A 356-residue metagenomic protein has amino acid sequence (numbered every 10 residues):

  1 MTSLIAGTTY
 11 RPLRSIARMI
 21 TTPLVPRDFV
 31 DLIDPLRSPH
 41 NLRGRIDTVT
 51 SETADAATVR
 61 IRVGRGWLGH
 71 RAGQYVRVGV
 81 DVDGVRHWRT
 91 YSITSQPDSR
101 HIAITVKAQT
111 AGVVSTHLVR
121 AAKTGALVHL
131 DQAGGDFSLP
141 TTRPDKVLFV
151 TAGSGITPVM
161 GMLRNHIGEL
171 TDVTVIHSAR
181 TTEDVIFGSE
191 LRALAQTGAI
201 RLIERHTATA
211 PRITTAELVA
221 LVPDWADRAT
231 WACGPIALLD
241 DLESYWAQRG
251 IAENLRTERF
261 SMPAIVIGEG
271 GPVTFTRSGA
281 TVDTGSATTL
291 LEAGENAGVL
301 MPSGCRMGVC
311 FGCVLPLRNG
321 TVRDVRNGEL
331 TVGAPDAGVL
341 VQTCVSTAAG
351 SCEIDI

Functional and structural regions predicted by a protein language model:
M1-R37, A349, D355: Iron-sulfur (Fe-S) cluster-binding modules
G7-T8, T116-G279, D283: FNR/FR-type flavoprotein reductase catalytic core
F29-G134, P144-D145, A179-T181, R192 (+1 more regions): Ferredoxin-reductase
A72-Q74, I265-P272, V309-F311: A short, compositionally biased
P158, V299-R326, A334-G350: Local cysteine-cluster metal-coordination motifs and their immediate loop/turn environment, predominantly Fe-S cluster
G168-T174, G320-E329: Phosphate-handling active-site elements
G234, R259, R277, S286 (+4 more regions): Active-site proximal loops enriched in glycine and acidic residues that flank catalytic Cys/His/Asp and coordinate
G268-C305: C-terminal accessory/binding modules appended to enzymatic or scaffolding proteins
